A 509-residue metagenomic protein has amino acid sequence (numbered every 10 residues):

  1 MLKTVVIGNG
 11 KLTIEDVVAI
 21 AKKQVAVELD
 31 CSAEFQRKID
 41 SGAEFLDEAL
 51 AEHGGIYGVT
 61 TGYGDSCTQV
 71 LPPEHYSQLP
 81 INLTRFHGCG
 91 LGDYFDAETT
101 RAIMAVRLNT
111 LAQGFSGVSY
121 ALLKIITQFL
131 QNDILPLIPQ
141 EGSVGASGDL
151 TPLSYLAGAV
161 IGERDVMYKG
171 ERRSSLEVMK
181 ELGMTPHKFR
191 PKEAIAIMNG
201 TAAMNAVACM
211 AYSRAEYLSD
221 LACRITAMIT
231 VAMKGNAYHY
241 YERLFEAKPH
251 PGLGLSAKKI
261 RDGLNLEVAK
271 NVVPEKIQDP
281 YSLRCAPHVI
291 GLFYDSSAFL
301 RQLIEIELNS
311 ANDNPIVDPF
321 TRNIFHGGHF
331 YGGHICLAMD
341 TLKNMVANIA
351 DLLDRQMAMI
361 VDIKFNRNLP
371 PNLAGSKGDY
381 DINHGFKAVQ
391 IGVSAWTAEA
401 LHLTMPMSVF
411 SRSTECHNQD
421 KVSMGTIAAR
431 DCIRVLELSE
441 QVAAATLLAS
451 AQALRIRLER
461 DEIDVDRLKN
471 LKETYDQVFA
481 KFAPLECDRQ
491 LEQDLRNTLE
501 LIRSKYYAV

Functional and structural regions predicted by a protein language model:
M1-H53, P80-P139, T230, F245: Glycine-rich, flexible loop motifs
L2-E34, K38, G42-F45, L50 (+1 more regions): C-terminal auxiliary extensions adjacent to catalytic cores
G54, Q69, S256-A257: Polyanion/phosphate-binding surface patch
Y57-L79, F86-L111, P139-I161, L176 (+2 more regions): FAD-binding core of FAD-dependent oxidoreductases, characterized by glycine-rich FAD pyrophosphate-binding loops
Y63, C89-G90, N109-T110, L130 (+5 more regions): Acidic, glycine-rich active-site loops and adjacent beta-strand->loop/helix elements that engage anionic groups
P73-G88, M359-N372: Catalytic or ion-translocation cores adjacent to nucleophile or general acid/base/metal-coordination motifs in diverse
F86, V106-T110, I125-P136, E141 (+6 more regions): Mid-sequence acidic-hydrophobic segments that form the walls of catalytic/ligand-binding cavities or oligomerization
I138-S143, F320-I324: Cysteine-centered functional microenvironments
